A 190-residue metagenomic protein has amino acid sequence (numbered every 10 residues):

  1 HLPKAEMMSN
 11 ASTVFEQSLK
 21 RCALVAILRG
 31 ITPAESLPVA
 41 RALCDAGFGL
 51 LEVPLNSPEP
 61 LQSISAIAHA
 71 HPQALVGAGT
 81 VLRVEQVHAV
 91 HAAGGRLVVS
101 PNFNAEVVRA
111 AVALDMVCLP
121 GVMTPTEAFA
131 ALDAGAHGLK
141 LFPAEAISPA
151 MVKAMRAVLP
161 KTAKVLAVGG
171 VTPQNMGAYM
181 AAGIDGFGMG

Functional and structural regions predicted by a protein language model:
H1-M7: Short, Lys/Arg-enriched N-terminal segments with co-localized hydrophobic residues within the first ~10-30 amino acids
M7-R96, F103, A113, P173-Q174 (+1 more regions): Conserved N-terminal beta1-alpha1 strand-loop-helix module at the mouth
M8-N10, V25, V112, M116 (+3 more regions): Alpha/beta catalytic cores of nucleotide-metabolism and tRNA/nucleoside-modifying enzymes
L24-L28, L51-V53, V76-G79, V98-V99 (+4 more regions): Hydrophobic faces of well-ordered beta-strands that scaffold small-molecule active sites in alpha/beta enzyme cores
F48-V53, H91-A93, L114, T124-K153: Glycine/Thr-rich beta-alpha phosphate-binding loop at enzyme active sites
S63, E85-Q86, E106-V107, T126-A128 (+2 more regions): Short acidic active-site motifs
V87-E127, A131: Hydrophobic, well-structured mid-protein blocks that either form specific transmembrane helices
P101-V107, K140-S148, I184-G190: Glycine-rich phosphate-binding active-site loops on the catalytic face of alpha/beta enzymes
